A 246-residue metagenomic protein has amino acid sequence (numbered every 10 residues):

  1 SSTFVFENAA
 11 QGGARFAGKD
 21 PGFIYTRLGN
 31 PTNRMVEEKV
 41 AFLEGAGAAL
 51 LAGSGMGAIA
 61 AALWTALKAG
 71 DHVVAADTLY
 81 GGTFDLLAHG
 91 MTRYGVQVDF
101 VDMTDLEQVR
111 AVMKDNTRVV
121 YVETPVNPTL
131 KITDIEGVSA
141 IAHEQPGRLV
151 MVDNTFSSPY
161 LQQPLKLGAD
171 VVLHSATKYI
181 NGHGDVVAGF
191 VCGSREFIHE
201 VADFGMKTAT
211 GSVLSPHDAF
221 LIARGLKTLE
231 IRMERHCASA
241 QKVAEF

Functional and structural regions predicted by a protein language model:
S1-F23, F190, E196-H199, D203-F204: Mobile, glycine-enriched helix-loop/loop "lid" segments at the mouths of ligand-binding/catalytic clefts that gate
F6-A60, G82-G90: Conserved N-terminal alpha-helix of the aminotransferase class I/II PLP-enzyme fold
A48-F246: Conserved PLP-enzyme active-site core in the AAT-like
